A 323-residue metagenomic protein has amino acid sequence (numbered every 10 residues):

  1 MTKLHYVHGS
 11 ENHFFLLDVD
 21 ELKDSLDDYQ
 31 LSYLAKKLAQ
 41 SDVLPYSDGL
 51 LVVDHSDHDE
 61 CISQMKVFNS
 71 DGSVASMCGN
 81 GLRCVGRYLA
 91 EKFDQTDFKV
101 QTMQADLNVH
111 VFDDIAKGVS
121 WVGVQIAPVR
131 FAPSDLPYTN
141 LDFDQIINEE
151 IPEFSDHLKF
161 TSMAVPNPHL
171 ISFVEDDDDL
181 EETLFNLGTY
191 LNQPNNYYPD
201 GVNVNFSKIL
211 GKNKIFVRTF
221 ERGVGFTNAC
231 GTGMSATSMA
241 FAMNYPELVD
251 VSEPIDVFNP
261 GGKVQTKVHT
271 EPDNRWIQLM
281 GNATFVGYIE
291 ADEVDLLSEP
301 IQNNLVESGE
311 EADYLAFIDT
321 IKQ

Functional and structural regions predicted by a protein language model:
M1-G118, I171-Q323: A glycine-rich beta-to-alpha transition motif near the start of alpha/beta enzyme domains, typified by
G123, A127-V129: Transmembrane helix-loop-helix hairpins in multi-pass inner-membrane proteins
F131-P133, P137-L158: Active-site glycine-rich loop that binds ribose-phosphate moieties when present
E149-L180: Internal active-site segments that recognize and position negatively charged phosphoryl groups and nucleotide moieties
